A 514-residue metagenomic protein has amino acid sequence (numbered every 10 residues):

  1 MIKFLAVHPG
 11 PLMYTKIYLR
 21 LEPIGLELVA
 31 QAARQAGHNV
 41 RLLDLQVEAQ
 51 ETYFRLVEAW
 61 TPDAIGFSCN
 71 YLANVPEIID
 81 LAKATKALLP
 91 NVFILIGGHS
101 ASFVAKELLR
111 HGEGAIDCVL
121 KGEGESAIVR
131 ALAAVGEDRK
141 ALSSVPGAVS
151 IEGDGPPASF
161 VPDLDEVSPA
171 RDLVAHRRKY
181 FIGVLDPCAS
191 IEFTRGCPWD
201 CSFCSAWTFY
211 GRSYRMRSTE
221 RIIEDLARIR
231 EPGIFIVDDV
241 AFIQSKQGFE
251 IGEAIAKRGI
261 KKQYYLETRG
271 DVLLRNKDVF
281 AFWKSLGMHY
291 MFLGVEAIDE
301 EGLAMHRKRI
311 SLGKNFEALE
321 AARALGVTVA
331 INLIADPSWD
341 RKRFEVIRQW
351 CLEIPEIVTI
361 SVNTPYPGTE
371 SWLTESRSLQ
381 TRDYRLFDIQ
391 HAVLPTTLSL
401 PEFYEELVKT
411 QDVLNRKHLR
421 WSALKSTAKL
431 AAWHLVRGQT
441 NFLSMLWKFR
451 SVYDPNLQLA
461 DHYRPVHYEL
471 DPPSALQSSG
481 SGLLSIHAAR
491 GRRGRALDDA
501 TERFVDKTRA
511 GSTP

Functional and structural regions predicted by a protein language model:
I2, L19, G25, A32-F160 (+2 more regions): Glycine-rich beta-alpha loop elements in corrinoid/cobalamin-binding modules across cobalamin-dependent enzymes
I2-A6, T15, N39, V57 (+7 more regions): Radical SAM enzyme core and accessory elements
I2-L5, G10-M13, V145, V149-F193: N-terminal [4Fe-4S]-dependent radical SAM core
H8, L42-Q46, T208, G294 (+2 more regions): Residue-level recognition of beta-strand->loop/alpha-helix junctions
M13-K16, V104-A105, W199, K246 (+5 more regions): Flexible glycine/acidic-rich beta-alpha junction loops that bind and position SAM and/or redox cofactors in anaerobic
L21, R171-L333, P337, Q349: Radical SAM [4Fe-4S] cluster-binding motif and immediate context
W60, I251-I255, R341-I357, H418: Short, electropositive alpha-helical surface patch
E107-I128, F280-M291, I347-S361: Structural recognition of alpha->loop->beta junctions
